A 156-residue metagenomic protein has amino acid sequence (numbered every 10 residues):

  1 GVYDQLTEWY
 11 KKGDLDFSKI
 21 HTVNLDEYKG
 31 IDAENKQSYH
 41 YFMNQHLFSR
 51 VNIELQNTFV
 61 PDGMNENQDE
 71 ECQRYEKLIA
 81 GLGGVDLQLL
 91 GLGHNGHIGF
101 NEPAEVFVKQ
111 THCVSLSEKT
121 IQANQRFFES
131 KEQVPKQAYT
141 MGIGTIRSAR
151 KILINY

Functional and structural regions predicted by a protein language model:
G1-K12: Glycine-rich N-terminal segment of FAD-binding domains in flavoprotein oxidoreductases, spanning the beta-loop-helix
G1-V2, K77-P103: A glycine-rich beta-strand to alpha-helix segment that forms a phosphate/ribose-binding loop at ligand/cofactor sites
L6, E71, Y75-I79, G142 (+1 more regions): Generic hydrophobic alpha-helical segments
L15-L87: Ligand-binding beta-strand-loop-alpha-helix segment within the catalytic cores of soluble metabolic enzymes
D26, D62, G91-L92, E102 (+1 more regions): Short, structured patches in soluble enzyme cores that scaffold and shape functional sites
G99-I143: Class I SAM-dependent methyltransferase SAM-binding "motif I" and its flanking Rossmann-like core
A149-Y156: Channel- or pocket-lining gating/hinge segments that regulate access to a cavity or pore
